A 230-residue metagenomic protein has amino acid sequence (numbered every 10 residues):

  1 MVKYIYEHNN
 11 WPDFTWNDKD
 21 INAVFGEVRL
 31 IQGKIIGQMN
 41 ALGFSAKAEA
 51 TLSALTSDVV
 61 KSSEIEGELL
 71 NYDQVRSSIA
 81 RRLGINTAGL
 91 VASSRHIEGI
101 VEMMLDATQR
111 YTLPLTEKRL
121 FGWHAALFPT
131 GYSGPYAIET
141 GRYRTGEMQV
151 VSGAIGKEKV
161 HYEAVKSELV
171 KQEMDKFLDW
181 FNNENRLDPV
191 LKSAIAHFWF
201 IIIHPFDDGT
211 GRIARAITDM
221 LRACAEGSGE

Functional and structural regions predicted by a protein language model:
M1-E230: FIC/Doc superfamily catalytic core
